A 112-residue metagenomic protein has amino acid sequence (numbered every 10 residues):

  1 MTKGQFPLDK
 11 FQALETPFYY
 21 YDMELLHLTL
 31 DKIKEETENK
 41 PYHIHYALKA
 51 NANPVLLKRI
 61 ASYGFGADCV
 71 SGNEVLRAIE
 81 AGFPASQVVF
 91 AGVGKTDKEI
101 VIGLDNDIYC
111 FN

Functional and structural regions predicted by a protein language model:
M1-F111: A charged N-terminal "starter" segment
